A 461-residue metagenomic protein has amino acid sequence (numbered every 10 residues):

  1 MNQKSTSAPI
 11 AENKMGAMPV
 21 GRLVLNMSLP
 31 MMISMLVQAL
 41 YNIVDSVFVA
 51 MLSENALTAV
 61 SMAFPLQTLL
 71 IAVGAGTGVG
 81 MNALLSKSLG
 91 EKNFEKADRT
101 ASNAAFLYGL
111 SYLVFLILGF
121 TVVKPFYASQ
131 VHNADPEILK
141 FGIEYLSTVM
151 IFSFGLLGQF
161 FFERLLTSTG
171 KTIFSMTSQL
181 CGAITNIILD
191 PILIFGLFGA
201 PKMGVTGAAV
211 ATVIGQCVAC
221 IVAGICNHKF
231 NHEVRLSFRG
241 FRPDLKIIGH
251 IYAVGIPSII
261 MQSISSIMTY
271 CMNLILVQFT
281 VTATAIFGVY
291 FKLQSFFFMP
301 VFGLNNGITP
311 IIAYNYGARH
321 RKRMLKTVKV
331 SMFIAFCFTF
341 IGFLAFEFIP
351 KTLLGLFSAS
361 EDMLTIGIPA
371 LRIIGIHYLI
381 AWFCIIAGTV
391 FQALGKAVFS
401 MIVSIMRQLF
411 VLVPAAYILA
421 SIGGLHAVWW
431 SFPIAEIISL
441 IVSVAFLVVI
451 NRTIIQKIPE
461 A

Functional and structural regions predicted by a protein language model:
M1-S28, L85-F154, A200-I256, I312-H377 (+1 more regions): Short alpha-helical transmembrane segments in multi-pass integral membrane proteins
A17, G21-L40, V44, L66-V73 (+6 more regions): Residue-level signal for short hydrophobic patches within transmembrane helices of multi-pass membrane transporters
N26-D45, T148, G182, G215-A219 (+4 more regions): Transmembrane helical elements of multi-pass membrane transporters/channels
L36, L40-T58, Y127-P136, I192-M203 (+5 more regions): Helix-terminus/linker motif at the lipid-water interface of multi-pass membrane proteins
E54-P65, G142, L146, A209 (+2 more regions): Small-residue hotspots at the loop-to-helix junctions and early N-terminal turns of transmembrane alpha-helices
L57-I117, L156-S175, I286-L344, F348-P350 (+1 more regions): Small-residue-rich hydrophobic transmembrane alpha-helices
L69-A72, L116, N186-P191, C220-G224 (+4 more regions): Hydrophobic transmembrane alpha-helices of multi-pass small-molecule transporters
G78, T148-T167, S175-A183, A208-A223 (+4 more regions): Short runs within selected transmembrane alpha-helices of multi-pass transporters and secretion channels
